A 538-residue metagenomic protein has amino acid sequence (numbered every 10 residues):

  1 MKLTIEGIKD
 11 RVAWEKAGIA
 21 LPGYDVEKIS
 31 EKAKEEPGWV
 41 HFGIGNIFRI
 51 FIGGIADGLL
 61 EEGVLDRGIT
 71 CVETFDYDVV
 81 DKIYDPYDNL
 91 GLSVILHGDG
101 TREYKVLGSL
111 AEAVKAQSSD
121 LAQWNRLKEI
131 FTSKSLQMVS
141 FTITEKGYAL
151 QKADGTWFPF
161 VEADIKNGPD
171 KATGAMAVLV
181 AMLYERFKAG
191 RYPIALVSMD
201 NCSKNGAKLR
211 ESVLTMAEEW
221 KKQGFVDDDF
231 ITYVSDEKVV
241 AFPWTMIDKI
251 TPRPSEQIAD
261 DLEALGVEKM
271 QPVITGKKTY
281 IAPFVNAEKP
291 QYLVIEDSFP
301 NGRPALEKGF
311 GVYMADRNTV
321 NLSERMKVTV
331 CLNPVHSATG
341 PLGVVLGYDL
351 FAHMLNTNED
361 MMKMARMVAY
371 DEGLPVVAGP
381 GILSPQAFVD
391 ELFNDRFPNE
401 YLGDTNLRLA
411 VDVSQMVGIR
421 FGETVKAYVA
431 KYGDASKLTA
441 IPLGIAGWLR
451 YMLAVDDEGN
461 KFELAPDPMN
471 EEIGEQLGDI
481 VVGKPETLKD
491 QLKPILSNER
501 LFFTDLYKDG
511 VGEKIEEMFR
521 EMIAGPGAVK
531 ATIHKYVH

Functional and structural regions predicted by a protein language model:
M1-H538: Substrate/ligand-engaging "lid" and interaction regions
